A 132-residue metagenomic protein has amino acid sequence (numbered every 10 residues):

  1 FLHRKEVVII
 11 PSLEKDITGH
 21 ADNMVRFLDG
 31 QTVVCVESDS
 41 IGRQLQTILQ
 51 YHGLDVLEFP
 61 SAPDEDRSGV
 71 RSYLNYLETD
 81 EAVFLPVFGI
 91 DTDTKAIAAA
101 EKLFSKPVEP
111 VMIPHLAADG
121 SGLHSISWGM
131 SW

Functional and structural regions predicted by a protein language model:
F1-W132: Histidine/cysteine-enriched polar flanking segments
